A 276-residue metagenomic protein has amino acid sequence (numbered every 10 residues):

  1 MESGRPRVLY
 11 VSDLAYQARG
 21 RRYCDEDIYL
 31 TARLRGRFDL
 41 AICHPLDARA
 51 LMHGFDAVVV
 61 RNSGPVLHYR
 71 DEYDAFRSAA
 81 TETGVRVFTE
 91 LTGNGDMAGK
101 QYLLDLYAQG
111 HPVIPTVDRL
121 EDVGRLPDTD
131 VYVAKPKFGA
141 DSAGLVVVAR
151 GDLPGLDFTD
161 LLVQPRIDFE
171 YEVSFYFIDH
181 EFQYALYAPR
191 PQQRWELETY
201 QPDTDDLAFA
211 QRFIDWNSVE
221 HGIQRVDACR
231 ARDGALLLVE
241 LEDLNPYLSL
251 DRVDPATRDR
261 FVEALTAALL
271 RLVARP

Functional and structural regions predicted by a protein language model:
M1-R86: ATP-binding N-terminal substructure of ATP-dependent carboxylate-amine bond-forming enzymes
D13, S63, E121, K137 (+2 more regions): Flexible loop residues that form catalytic and substrate-binding hotspots at small-molecule/glycan-binding clefts
G36, Q109-P112, D128, F158 (+1 more regions): Short secondary-structure junctions
D47-G54, S78, V123-D128, D152-G155: Short amphipathic alpha-helix with an adjacent loop that forms part of the alpha/beta core around
F55-V60, K135, F175-F177, Y184 (+1 more regions): A short beta-strand motif that forms the metal-chelation/ATP-contact edge of phosphoryl-transfer active sites
D74-A149: A conserved helix-loop-beta module that forms one wall/lid of the active-site cleft in ATP-utilizing catalytic domains
D141-L237: Phosphate-binding site of ATP-dependent enzymes
R230-P276: C-terminal active-site "lid" helix and adjoining low-complexity regulatory extension at the edge of ATP-using catalytic
